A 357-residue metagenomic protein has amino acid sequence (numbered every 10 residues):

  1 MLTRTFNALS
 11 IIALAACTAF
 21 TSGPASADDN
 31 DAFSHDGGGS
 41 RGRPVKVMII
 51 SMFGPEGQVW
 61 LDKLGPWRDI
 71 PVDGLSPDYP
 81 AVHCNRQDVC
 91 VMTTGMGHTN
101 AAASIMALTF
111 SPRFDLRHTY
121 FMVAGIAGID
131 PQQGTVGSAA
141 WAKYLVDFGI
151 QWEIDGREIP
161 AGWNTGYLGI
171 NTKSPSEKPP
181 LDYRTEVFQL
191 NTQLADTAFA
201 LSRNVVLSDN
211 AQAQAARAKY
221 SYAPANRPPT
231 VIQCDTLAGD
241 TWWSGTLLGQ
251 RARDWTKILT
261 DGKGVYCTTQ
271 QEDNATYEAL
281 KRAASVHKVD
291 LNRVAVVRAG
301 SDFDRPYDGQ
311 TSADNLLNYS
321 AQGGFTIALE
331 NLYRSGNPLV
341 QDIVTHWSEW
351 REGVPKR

Functional and structural regions predicted by a protein language model:
M1-I11: Bacterial N-terminal signal peptides that target proteins for export
S10-T21: Bacterial N-terminal signal peptides
A27-R357: Accessory terminal and edge-of-domain segments that mediate assembly/interaction and cofactor placement around
